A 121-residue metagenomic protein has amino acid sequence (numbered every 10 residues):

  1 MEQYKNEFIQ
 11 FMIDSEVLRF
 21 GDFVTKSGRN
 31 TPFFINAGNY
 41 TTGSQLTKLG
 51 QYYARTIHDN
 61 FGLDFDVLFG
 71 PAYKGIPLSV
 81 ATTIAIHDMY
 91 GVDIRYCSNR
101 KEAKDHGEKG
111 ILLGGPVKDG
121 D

Functional and structural regions predicted by a protein language model:
M1-D121: PRPP-associated nucleotide enzymes
